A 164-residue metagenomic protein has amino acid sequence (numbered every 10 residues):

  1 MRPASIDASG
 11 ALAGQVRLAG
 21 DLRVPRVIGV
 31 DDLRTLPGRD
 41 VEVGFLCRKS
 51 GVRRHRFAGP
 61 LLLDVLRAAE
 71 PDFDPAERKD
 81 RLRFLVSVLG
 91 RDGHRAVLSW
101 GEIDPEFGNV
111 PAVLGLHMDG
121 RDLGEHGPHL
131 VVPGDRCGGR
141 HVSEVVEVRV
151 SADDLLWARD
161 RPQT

Functional and structural regions predicted by a protein language model:
M1-T164: N-terminal intrinsically disordered, low-complexity segments enriched in P/E/S/T
